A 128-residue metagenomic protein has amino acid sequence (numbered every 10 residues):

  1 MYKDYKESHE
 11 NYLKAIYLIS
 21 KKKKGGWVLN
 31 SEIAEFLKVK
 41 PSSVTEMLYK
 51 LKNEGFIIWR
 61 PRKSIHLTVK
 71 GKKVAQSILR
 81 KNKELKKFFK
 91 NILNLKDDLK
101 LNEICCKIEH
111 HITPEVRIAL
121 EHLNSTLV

Functional and structural regions predicted by a protein language model:
K3-V39: N-terminal helix-turn-helix DNA-binding core of bacterial DNA-binding proteins
I33, V44-E54: Basic amphipathic alpha-helical segments that dock to polyanions
K52-R62: A short, conserved structural fragment
K63-N82: Basic, amphipathic "hinge/linker" alpha-helix immediately C-terminal to the N-terminal HTH DNA-binding motif
L79-H111: Arg/Lys-rich, alpha-helical DNA-contact motif
E103-V128: C-terminal regulatory/oligomerization modules of transcriptional regulators
